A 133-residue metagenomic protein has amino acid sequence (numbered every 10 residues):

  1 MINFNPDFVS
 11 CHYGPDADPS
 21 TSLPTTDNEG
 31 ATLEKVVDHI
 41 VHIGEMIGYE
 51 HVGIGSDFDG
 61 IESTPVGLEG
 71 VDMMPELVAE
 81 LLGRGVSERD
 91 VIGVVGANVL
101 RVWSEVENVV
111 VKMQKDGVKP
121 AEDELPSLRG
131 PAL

Functional and structural regions predicted by a protein language model:
M1-H42: Catalytic pocket-lining loop regions of alpha/beta-barrel enzymes, especially the amidohydrolase/enolase/GH5 lineages
M1-N3, G55-S56, V94: A cross-family glycoside hydrolase active-site/sugar-binding cleft signature
N3, H12-Y13, P65, V106 (+1 more regions): Short, solvent-exposed loop/turn and secondary-structure capping segments
D7-C11, G60-T64, L100-W103: Flexible loop/turn segments at secondary-structure boundaries
P15, L23-A31, I61-L68, L81-D90: Outer-membrane beta-barrel pore domains
E34-H42, M46-Y49, E76, L82 (+1 more regions): Substrate-binding and catalytic surfaces of secreted/luminal carbohydrate-active proteins
I47-V71: Short acidic/histidine-rich active-site segments
E69-L133: Mid-to-C-terminal alpha-helical segments outside catalytic/metal-binding sites
